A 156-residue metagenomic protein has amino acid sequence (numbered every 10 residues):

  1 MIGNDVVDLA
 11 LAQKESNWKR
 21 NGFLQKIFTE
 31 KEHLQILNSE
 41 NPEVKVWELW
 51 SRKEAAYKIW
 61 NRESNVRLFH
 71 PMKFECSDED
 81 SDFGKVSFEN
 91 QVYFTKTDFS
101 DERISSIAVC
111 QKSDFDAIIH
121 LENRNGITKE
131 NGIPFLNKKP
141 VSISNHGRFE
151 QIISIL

Functional and structural regions predicted by a protein language model:
M1-L156: Core catalytic alpha/beta fold that binds nucleotide/phospho-ligands
